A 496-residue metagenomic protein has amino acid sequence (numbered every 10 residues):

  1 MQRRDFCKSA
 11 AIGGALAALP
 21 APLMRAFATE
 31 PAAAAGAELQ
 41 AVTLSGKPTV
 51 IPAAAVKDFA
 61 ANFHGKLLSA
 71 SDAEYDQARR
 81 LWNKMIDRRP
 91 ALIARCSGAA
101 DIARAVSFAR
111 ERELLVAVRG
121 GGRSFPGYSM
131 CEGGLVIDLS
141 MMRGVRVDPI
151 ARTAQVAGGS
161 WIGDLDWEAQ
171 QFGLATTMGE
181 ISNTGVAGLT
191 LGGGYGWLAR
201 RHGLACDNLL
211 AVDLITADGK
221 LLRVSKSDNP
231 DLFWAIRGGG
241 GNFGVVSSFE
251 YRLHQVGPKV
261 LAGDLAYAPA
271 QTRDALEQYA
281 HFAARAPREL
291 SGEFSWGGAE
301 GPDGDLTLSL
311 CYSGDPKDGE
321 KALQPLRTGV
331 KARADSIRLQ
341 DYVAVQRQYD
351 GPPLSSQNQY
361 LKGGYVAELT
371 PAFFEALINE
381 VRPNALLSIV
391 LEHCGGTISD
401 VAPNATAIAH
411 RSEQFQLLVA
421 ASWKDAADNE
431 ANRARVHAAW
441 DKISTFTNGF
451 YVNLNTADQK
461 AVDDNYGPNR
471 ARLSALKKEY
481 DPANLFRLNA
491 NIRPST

Functional and structural regions predicted by a protein language model:
Q2-T496: Soluble FAD-dependent oxygen oxidases
